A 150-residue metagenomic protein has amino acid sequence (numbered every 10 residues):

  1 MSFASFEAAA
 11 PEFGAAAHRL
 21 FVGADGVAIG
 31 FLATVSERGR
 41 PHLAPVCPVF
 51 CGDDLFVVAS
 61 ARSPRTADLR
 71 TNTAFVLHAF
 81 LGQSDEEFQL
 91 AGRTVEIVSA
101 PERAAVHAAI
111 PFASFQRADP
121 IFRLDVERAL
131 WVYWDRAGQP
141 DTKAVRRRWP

Functional and structural regions predicted by a protein language model:
M1-A15, Q83-P150: Charged, gly/pro-rich active-site loop segments
F3-E37: Short, conserved active-site entrance elements at the starts or edges of catalytic domains
R19-V22, C51, F115: Hydrophobic transmembrane signal anchors and adjacent membrane-proximal interface regions, especially in viral
F21-A24, L69, V106: A generic structural signal for nonpolar/aromatic side chains embedded in well-ordered alpha-helices
D25-A28, L43, R117-D119, V126: Short gly/pro-enriched beta-turn/loop segments at secondary-structure junctions
V27-A61, L69, F75-A79, F88-L90: Short beta-strand segments
C47, A67, F112-S114: Short secondary-structure boundary/capping segments
P64: Short alpha-helical
